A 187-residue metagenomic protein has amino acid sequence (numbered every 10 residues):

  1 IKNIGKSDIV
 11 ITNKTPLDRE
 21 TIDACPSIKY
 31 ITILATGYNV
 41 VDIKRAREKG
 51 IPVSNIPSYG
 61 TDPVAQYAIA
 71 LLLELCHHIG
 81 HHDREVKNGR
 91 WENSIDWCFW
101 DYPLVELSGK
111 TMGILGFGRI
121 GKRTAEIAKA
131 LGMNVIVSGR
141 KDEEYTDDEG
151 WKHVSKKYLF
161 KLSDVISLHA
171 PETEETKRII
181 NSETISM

Functional and structural regions predicted by a protein language model:
I1-S54, K161, N181: An N-terminal-biased, well-structured beta-alpha scaffold segment characteristic of Rossmann-like dinucleotide-binding
K6, S27, E149-G150, M187: Glycine-centered tight turns that cap/initiate beta-strands
P16, G37-V40, N55, Y59-P63 (+2 more regions): Residue-level detector of alpha-helix initiation sites
K49, P57-T111, E126: Phosphate-binding beta-alpha-beta segment of Rossmann-like dinucleotide-binding domains, i.e., the NAD(P)
P52, E74, H78, N134 (+1 more regions): Residue-level detector of anion-binding/catalytic polar loops
C98-S186: Rossmann-like dinucleotide/phosphate-binding beta-alpha-beta segment
